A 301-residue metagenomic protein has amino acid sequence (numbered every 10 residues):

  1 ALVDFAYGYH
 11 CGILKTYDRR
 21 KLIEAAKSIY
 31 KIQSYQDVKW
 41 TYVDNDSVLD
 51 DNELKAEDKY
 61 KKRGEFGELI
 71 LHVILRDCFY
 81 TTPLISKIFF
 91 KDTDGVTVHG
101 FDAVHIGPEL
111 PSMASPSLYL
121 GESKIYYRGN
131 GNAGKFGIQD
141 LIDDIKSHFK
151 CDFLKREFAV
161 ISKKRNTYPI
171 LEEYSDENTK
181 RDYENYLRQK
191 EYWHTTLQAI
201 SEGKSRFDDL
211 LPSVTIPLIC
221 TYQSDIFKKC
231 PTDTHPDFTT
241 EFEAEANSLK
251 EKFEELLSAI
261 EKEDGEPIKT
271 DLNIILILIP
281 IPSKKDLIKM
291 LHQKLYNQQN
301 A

Functional and structural regions predicted by a protein language model:
A1-E65: Interdomain/boundary linker segments immediately adjacent to catalytic/signaling cores
L69-C78: Amphipathic alpha-helical segments that form well-ordered structural scaffolds and often line/cohere around active
L75, A103-H105, S117-I125: Conserved catalytic cores of phosphodiester-cleaving nucleases, focusing on short active-site segments
F79-G95: A short acidic/basic microdomain associated with nuclease active sites
V96-G100: A short, glycine/Asx- and small/polar-enriched loop/turn that sits immediately N-terminal to a beta-strand
G107-L120, L210: Active-site beta-strand-loop-beta-strand hairpin of nuclease catalytic cores that positions key catalytic residues
K135-E243: Acidic, metal/cofactor-coordinating or nucleic-acid-engaging core segments within structured domains
C230-A301: Extended, charged low-complexity segments that frequently continue into or abut oligomerization scaffolds
